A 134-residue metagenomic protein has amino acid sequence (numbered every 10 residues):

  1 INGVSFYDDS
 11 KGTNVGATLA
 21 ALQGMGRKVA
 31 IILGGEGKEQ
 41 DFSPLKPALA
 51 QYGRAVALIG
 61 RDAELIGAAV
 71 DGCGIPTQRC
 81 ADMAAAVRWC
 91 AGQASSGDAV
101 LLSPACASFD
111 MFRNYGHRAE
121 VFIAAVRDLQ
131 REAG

Functional and structural regions predicted by a protein language model:
I1-G134: ATP-dependent carboxylate-amine ligase
